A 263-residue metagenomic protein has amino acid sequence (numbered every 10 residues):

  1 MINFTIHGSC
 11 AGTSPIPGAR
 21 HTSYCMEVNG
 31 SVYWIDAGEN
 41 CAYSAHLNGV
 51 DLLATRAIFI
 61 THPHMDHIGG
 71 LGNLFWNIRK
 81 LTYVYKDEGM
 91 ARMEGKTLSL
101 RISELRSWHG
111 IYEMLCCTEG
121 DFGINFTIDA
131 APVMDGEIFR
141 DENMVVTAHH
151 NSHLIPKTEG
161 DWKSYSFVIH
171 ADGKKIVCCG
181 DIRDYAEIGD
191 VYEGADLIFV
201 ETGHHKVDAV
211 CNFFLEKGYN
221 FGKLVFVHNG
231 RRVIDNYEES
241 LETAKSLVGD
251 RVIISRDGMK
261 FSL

Functional and structural regions predicted by a protein language model:
M1-V50, I128-E187, D257-L263: Core dinuclear metal-dependent hydrolase active-site scaffold
W34-G38, T55-P63, S103, I176-G180 (+3 more regions): Active-site neighborhood of phospho(di)ester-bond hydrolases with catalytic His/Asp-centered motifs
N40-K96, G194: Active-site metal-binding motif and surrounding structural segment of the metallo-beta-lactamase
V50-L53, K96, I124-F126, E142-M144 (+3 more regions): Structured loop/turn residues at beta-strand edges in well-structured enzyme cores
L53, T82, C117-D129: A short alpha->loop->secondary-structure connector
I60, M90-L105, D129-P132: Extended hydrophobic secondary-structure segments that form protein cores and membrane-embedded regions
L81, D87-M90, E94-L98, K217-L224 (+1 more regions): A short helix->loop->beta-strand "cap" motif at the edges of active sites that frequently abuts
Y185-L197, H205-L263: Binuclear metal-ion centers of metallo-dependent hydrolases, dominated by the metallo-beta-lactamase
